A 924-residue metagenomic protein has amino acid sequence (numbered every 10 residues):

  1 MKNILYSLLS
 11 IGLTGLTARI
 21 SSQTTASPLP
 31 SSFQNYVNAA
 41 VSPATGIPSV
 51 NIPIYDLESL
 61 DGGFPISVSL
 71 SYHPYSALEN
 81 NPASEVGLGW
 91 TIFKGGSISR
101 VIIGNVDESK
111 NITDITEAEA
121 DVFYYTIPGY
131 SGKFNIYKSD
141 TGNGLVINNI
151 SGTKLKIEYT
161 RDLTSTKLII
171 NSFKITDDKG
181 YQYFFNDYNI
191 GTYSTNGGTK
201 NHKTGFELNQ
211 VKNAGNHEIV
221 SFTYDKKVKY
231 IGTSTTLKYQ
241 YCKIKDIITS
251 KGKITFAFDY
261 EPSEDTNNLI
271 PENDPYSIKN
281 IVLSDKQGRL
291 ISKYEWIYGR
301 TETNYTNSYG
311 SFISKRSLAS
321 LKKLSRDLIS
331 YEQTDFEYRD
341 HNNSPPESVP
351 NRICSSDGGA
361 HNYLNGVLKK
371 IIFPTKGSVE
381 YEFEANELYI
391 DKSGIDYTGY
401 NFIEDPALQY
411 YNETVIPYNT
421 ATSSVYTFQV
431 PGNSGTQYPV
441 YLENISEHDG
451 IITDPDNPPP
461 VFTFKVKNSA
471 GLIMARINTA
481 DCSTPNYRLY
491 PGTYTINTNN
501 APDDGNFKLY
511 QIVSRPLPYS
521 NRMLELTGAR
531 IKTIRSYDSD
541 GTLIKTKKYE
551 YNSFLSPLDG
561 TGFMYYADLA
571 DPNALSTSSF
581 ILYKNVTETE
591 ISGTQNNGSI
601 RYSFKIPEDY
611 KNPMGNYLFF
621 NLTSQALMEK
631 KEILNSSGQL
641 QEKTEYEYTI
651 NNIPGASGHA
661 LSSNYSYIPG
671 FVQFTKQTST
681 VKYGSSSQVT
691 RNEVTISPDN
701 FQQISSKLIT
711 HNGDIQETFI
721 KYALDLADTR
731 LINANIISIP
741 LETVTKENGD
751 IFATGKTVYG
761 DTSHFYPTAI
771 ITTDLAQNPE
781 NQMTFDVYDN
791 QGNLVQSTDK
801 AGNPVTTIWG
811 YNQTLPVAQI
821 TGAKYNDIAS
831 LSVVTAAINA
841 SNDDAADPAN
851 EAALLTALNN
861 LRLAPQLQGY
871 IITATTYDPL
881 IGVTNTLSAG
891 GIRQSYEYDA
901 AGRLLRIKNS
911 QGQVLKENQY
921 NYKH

Functional and structural regions predicted by a protein language model:
M1-T24: Bacterial Sec-dependent N-terminal signal peptides
L16, I20, N105-S109, W809: C-terminal extensions
I20-S27, I771-A776: Short low-complexity stretches enriched in small and charged residues
S22, I907-H924: C-terminal tail/sorting-segment detector
Q23-D140, K369-G399, T527-K547: Short secondary-structure "cap/edge" segments that initiate or terminate local elements
S32-F33, G142-E158: Edge strands and adjacent loops of beta-rich recognition modules
Y55-E58, K156-N826, V833-A849, A864-S895 (+1 more regions): Non-catalytic interaction/targeting regions
I112-A118, K138-D140, G144-I147, A840-Q868: Flexible glycine-rich, low-complexity coil/linker segments exposed to the extracellular/periplasmic environment
